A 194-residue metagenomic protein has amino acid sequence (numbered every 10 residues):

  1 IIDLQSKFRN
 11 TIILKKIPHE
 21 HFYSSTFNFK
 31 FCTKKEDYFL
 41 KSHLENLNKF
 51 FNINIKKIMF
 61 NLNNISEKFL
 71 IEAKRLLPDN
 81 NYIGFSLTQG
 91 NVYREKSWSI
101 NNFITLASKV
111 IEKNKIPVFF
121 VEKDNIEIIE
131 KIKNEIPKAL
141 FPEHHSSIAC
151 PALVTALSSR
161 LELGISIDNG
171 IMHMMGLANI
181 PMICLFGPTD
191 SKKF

Functional and structural regions predicted by a protein language model:
I1-F194: Catalytic machinery of carbohydrate-active enzymes, primarily nucleotide-sugar-dependent glycosyltransferases
